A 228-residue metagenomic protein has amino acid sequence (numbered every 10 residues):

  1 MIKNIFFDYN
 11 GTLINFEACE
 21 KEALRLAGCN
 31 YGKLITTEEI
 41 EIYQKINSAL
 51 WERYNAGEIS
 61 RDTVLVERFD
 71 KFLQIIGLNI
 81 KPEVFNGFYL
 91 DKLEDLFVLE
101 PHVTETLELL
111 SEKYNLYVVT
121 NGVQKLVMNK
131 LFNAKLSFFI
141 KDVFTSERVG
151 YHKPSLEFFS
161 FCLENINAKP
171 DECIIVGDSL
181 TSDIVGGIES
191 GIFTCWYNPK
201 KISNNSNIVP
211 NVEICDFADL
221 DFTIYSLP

Functional and structural regions predicted by a protein language model:
M1-I5, E17-A18, C29, I80 (+2 more regions): Asp-based, Mg2+/Mn2+-dependent phosphohydrolase catalytic module
I2-P101: N-terminal helical cap/lid subdomain that shapes the substrate entry/recognition surface in HAD-like hydrolases
P101-H102, E157: Short, conserved clusters of charged catalytic residues that mark active-site and nucleotide-handling motifs
H102-K113: Catalytic-core regions built around general acid/base machinery
K113-Y114, G191: Glycine-centered short loops/turns at secondary-structure junctions
